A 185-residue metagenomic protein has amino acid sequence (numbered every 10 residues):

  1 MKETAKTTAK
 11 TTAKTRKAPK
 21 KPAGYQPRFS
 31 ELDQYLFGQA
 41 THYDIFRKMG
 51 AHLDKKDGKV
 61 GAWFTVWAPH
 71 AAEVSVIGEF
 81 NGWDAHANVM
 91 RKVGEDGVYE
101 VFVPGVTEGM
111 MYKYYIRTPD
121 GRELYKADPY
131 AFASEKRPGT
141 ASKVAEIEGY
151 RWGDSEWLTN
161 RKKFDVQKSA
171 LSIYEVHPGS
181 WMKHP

Functional and structural regions predicted by a protein language model:
M1-K59, W63, V93-E175, S180-P185: The feature marks proteins involved in alpha-glucan
W67-V74: Short proline/glycine-enriched turn/loop motifs at strand-loop junctions of beta-rich domains
A68, F80, H177: A broadly conserved detector of short glycine/acidic/proline-rich loop/turn motifs that flank catalytic sites and bind
H70, D84, E108-M110: Short loop/turn segments at connectors of secondary-structure elements within structured domains
V74-V76, Y112: Short beta-strand elements bearing conserved aromatic residues within extracellular beta-rich modules
E79-D84, P119: Change "in extracellular beta-sheet-rich domains … of secreted and cell-surface proteins" to "in beta-sheet-rich domains
A85-G94: Solvent-exposed serine/threonine-rich low-complexity stretches and specific carbohydrate-binding patches
